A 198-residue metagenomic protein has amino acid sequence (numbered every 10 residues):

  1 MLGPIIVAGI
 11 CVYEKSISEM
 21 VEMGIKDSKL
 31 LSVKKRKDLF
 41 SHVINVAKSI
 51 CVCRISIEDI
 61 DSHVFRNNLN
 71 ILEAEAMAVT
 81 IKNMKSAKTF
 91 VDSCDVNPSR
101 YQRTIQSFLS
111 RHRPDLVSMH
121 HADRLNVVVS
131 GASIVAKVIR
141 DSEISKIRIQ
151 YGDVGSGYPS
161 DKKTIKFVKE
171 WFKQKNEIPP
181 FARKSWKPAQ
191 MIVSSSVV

Functional and structural regions predicted by a protein language model:
M1-V198: RNase H-like, Mg2+-dependent phosphodiesterase core, and more generally RNA phosphate-backbone-engaging helix-loop
